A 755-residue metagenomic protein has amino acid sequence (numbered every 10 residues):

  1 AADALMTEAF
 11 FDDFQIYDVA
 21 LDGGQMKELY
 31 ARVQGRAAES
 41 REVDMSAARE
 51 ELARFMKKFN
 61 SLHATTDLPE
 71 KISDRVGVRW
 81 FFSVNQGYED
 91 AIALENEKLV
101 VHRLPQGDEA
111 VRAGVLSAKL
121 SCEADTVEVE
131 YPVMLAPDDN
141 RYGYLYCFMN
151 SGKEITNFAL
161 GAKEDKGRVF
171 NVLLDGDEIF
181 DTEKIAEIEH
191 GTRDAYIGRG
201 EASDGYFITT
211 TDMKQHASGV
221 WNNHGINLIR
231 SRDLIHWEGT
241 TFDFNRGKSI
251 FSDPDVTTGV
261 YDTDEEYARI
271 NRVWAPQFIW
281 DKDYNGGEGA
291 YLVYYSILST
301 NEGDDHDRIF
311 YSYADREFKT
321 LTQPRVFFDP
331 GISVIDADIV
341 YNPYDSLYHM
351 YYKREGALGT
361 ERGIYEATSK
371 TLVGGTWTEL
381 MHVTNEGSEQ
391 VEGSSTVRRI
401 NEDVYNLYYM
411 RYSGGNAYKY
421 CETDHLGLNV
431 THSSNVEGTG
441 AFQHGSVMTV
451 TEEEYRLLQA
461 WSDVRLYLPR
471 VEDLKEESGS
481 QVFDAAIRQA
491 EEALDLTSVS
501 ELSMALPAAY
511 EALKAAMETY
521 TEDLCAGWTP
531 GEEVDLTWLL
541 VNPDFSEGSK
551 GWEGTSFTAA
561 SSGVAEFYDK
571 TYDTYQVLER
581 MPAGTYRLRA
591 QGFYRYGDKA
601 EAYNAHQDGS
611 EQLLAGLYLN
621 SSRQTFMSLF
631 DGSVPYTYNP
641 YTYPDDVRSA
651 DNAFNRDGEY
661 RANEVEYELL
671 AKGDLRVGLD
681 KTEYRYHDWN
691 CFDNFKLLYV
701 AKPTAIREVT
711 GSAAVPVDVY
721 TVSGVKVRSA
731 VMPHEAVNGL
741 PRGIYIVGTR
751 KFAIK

Functional and structural regions predicted by a protein language model:
A1-D12, D680-Y684, P703-T704: Extracellular glycan-interaction patches encoded by glycine-rich segments
A9-V43: Extended recognition patches within non-cytosolic domains
A38-D139, A460-L539: Beta-rich interaction/scaffold domains
P132-L466: Carbohydrate-active catalytic/glycan-binding domains of CAZyme proteins, especially the secreted or lumenal ectodomains
I197, F545, Y572-E601, N663-L669 (+1 more regions): Extra-cytoplasmic beta-strand recognition segments
S249-A268, G387-Q390, S621-K672: Extracellular carbohydrate recognition and processing domains and analogous Trp-centered ligand-binding platforms
V541-Y572: Extracellular glycan-recognition surfaces and repeat-rich motifs
A705-K755: C-terminal outer-membrane/trafficking sorting elements
